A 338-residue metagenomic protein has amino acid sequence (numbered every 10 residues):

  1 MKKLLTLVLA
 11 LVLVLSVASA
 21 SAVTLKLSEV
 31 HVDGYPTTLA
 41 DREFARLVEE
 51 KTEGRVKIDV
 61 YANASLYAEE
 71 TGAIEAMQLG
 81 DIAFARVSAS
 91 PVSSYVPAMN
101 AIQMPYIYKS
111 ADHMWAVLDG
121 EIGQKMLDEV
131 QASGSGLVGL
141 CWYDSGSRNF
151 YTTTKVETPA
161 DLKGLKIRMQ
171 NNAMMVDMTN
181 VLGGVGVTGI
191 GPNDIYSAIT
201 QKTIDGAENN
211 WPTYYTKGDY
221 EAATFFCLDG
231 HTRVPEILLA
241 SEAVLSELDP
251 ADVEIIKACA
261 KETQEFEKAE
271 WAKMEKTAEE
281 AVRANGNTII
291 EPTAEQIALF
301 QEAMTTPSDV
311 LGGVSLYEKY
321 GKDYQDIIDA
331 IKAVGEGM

Functional and structural regions predicted by a protein language model:
M1, A20-A22: Intrinsically disordered, low-complexity Ser/Thr/Pro-rich tracts
M1-L4, V8: Positively charged n-region of N-terminal signal peptides that target proteins for export
V8-S16: Bacterial N-terminal signal peptides
A22-H113, I122, D128-M338: N-terminal secretory/targeting leader peptides
